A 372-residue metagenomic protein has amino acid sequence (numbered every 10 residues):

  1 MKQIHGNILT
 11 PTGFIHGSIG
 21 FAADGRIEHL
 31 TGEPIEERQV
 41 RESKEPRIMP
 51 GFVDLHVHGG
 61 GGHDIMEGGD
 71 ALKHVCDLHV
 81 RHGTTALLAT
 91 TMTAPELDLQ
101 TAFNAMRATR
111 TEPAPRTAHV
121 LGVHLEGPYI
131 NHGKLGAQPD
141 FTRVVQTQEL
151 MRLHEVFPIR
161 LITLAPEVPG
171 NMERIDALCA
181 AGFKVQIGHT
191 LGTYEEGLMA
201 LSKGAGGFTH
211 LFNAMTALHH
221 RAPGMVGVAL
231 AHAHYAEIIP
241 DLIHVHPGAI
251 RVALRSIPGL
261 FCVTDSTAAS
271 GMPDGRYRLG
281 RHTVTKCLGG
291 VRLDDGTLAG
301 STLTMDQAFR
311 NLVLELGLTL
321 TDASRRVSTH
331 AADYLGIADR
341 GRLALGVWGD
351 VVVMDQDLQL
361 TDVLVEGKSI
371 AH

Functional and structural regions predicted by a protein language model:
M1-E36, L364, K368-S369: N-terminal metal-binding scaffold of metallo-dependent hydrolase/deaminase domains
M1-I8, P34-K73, D77: Replace "His-x-His-based motif
G6, D333, R342-H372: C-terminal cap of metal-dependent C-N hydrolases
G51-V53, Q186, C262-V263: Residue-level marker for buried hydrophobic side chains located in beta-strands that build the well-ordered beta-sheet
H58, G62, K73-A102, A118-N131 (+6 more regions): Divalent metal-dependent hydrolysis catalytic cores, especially in the metallo-beta-lactamase
L125, H132-G224: Divalent metal-binding pocket/active-site signature
E196-S324, Y334-A338, M354-Q359: Active-site-adjacent C-terminal substructures of enzyme catalytic domains
L320-A331, L343, V347: Short, well-structured alpha-helical segments that form the helix of a local strand-helix-strand
